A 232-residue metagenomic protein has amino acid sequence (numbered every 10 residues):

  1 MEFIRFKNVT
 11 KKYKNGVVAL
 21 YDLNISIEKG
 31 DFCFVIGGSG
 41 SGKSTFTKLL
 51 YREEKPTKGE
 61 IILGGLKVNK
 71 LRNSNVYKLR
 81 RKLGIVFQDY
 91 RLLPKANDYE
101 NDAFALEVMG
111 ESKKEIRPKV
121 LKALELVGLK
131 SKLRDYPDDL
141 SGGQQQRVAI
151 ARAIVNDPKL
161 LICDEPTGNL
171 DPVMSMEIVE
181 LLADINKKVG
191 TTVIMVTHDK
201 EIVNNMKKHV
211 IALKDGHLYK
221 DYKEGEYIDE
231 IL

Functional and structural regions predicted by a protein language model:
Y51: Helix-to-loop junction immediately C-terminal to a conserved catalytic motif
G59-K67, L79: Conserved ABC transporter NBD signature motif
A96-F104: Short coil-to-helix segment of the ABC ATPase nucleotide-binding domain corresponding to the Q-loop/switch region
Y136-L140, Q144-Q146: Conserved ABC ATPase signature
V155-K159: A short, proline-enriched helix->beta-strand linker immediately N-terminal to the Walker B motif in ABC-type P-loop
L161-D164: Catalytic Walker B motif of ABC-type/P-loop ATPase nucleotide-binding domains
